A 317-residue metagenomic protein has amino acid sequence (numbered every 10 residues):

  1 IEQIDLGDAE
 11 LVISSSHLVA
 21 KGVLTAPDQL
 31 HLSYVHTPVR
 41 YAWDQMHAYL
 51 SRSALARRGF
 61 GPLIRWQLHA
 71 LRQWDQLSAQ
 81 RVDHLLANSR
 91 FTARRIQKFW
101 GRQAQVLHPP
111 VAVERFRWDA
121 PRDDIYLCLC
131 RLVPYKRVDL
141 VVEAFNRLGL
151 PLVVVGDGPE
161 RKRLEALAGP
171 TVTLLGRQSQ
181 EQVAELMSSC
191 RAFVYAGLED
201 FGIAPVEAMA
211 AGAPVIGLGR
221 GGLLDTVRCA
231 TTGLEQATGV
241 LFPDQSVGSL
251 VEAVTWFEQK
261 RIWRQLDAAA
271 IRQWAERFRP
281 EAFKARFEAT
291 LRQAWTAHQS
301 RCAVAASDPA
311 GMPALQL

Functional and structural regions predicted by a protein language model:
R52-L85, A93-R94: Membrane-proximal helix-turn-helix segments that form the acceptor-binding/catalytic region of lipid-linked
V113, R117-V153: Conserved donor-binding/catalytic core segment of Leloir-type glycosyltransferases
K162-A184: Nucleotide-activated donor-binding/catalytic signature segment of Leloir-type glycosyltransferases, i.e., the conserved
E185-C190, F287: Short alpha-helical donor nucleotide-sugar binding micro-motif in glycosyltransferases
S188-D200, A213-P214: Acidic donor-binding loop of glycosyltransferase active sites
P214-G219, V227: Short hydrophobic beta-strand element within catalytic cores of glycosyltransferases and related nucleotide-activated
L224-W256: Change "using UDP/GDP/dTDP sugars" to "using nucleotide sugars
Q245, R261-A305: A charged, aromatic-enriched C-terminal amphipathic alpha-helix characteristic of glycosyltransferases across folds
